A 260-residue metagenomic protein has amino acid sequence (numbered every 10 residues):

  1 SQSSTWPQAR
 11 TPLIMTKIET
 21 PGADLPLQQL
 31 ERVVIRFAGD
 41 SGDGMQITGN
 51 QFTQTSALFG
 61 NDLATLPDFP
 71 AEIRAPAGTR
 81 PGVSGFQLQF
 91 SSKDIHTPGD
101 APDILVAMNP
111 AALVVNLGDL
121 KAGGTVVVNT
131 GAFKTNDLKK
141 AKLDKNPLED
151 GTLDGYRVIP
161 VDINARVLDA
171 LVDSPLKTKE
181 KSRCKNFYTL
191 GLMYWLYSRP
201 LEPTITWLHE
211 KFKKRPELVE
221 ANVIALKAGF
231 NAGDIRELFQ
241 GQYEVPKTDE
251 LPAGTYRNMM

Functional and structural regions predicted by a protein language model:
S3: Cationic, low-complexity basic patches in intrinsically disordered or flexible, solvent-exposed regions
I14-M260: Active-site cofactor/cluster-binding pocket
